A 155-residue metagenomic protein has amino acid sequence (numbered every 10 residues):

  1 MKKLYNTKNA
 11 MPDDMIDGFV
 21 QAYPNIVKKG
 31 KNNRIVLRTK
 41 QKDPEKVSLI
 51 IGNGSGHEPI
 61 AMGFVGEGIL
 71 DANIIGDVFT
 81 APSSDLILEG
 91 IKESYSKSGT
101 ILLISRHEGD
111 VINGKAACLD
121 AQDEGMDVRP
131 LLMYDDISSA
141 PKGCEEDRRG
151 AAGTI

Functional and structural regions predicted by a protein language model:
M1-L49: N-terminal amphipathic/basic leader segments beginning at the initiator methionine
P44-G52, A61-I74, I137-P141: Gly-rich Lys/Arg/Thr-decorated short loops/hinges at beta-loop-alpha junctions or inter-strand turns that position
V47-G54, L70-N73, G99-E108, K115-C118 (+1 more regions): Short glycine-rich or small-residue beta-strand-to-loop segments that form or flank ligand, phosphate, metal/Fe-S
G54-P59, G76, S105-N113, R149-T154: Gly/Ser/Thr-rich loops at beta-strand to alpha-helix junctions that form or flank small-molecule/cofactor-binding
H57, F64-K97: Glycine-rich oxoanion-binding loops at beta->alpha junctions
E58-I60, D85-L88, G109-K115, A140-P141: Short glycine/serine/threonine-rich phosphate/pyrophosphate-binding segments that cradle anionic phosphate groups
V111-E124, C144: Short Gly/Thr/Asp-enriched flexible loops that form oxyanion-binding sites at enzyme active sites
L131-I155: Short alpha-helices
